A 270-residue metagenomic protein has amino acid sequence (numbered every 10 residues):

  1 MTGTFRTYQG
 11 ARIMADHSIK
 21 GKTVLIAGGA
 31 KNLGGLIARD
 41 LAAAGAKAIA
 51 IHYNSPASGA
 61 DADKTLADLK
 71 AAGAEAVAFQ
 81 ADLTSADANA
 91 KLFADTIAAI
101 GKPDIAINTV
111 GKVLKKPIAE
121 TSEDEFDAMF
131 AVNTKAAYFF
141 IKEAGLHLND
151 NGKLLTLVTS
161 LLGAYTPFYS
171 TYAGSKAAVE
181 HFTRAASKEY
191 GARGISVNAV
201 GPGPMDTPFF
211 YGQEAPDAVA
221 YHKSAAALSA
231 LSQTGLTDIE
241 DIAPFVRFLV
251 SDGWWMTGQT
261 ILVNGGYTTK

Functional and structural regions predicted by a protein language model:
F5-Y8, A15, A164, L228-S229 (+2 more regions): Short C-terminal tail/terminal secondary-structure segment of NAD(P)H-dependent dehydrogenase/reductase domains
H17-A50: Canonical Rossmann dinucleotide-binding motif of NAD(H)/NADP(H)-dependent dehydrogenases/reductases, specifically
A46-A62: Conserved glycine-rich Rossmann-like NAD(P)H-binding loop of the short-chain dehydrogenase/reductase
I100, I141, H147, G235-V263 (+1 more regions): C-terminal substrate-recognition "lid" of short-chain dehydrogenase/reductases
P117-I118, S122-F130, H222-A227: Substrate-binding pocket helix/loop in short-chain dehydrogenase/reductase
K153-A178, T183-A192, P204-M205: Catalytic loop of short-chain dehydrogenase/reductase
G191, S196, M256-G258: Short, small/polar-rich loop/turn modules that mediate ligand/substrate recognition or access, typified
